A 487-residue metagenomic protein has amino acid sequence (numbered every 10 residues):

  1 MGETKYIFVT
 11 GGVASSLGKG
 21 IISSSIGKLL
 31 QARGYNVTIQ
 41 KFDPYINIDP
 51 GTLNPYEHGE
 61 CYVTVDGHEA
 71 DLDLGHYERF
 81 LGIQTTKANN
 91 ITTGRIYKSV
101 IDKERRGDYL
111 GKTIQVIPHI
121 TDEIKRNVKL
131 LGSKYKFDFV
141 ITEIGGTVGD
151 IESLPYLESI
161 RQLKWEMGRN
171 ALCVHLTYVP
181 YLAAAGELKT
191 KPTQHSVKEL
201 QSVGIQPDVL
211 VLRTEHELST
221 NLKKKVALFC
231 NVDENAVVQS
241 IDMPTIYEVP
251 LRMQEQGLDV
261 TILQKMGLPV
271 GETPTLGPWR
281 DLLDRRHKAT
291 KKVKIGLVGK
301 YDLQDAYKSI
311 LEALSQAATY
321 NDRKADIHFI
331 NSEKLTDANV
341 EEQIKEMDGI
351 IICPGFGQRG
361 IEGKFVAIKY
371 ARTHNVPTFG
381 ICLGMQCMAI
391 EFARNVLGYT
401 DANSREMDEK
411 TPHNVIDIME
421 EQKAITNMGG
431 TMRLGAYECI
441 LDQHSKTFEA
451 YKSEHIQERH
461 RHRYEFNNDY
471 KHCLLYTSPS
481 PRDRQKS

Functional and structural regions predicted by a protein language model:
M1-R323, E333-G349, F356-G357, K364 (+1 more regions): Flexible phosphate-sensing "switch/lid" loops adjacent to ATP/NTP-binding sites across phosphate-transfer
G11, K41, T214, I241 (+8 more regions): Active-site proximal loops enriched in glycine and acidic residues that flank catalytic Cys/His/Asp and coordinate
L17-G20, S24-K28, A32, Q343 (+2 more regions): Cysteine-nucleophile active-site neighborhood
L282-R285, K423-H460, N467: Glycine-rich phosphate/pyrophosphate-binding loop and adjacent beta-alpha nucleotide/cofactor-binding cores
F466-N467, L474-L475: Long hydrophobic segments that form regular secondary structure
Y476-D483: Conserved small/polar residues in nucleotide/adenosyl-binding loops
